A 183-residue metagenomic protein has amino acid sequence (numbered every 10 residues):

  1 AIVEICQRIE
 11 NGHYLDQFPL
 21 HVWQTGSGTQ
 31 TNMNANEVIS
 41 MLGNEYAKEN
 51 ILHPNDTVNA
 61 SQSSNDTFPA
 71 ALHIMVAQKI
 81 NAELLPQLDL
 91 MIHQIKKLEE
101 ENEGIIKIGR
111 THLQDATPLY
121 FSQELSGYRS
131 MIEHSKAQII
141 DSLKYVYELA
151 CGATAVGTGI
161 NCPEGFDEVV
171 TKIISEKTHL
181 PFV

Functional and structural regions predicted by a protein language model:
A1-V183: Conserved, well-structured ligand/cofactor-binding cores
